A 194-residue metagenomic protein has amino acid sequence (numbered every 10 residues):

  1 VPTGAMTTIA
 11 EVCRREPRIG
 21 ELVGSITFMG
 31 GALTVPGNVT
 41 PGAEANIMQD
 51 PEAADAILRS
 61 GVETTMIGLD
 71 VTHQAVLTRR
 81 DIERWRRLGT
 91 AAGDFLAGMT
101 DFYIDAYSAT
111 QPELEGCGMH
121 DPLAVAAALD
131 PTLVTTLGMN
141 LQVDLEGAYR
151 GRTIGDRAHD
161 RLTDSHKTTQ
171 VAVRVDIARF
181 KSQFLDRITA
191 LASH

Functional and structural regions predicted by a protein language model:
V1-H73, R79: Active-site histidine-anchored catalytic micro-motif
M48, I67-H194: Conformational coupling and interaction surfaces
